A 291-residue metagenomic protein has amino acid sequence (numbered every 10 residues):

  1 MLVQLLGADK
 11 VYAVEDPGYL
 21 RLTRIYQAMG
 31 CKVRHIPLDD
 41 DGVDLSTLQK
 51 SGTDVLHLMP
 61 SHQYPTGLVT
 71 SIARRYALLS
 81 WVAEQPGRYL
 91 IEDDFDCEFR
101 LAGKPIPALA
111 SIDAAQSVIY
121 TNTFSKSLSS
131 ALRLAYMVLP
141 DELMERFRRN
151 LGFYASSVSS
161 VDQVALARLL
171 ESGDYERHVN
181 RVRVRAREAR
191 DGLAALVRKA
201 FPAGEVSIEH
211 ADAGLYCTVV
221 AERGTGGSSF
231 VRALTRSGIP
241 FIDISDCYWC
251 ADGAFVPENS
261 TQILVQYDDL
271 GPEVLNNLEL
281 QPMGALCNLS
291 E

Functional and structural regions predicted by a protein language model:
M1-E291: PLP-dependent class I/II
